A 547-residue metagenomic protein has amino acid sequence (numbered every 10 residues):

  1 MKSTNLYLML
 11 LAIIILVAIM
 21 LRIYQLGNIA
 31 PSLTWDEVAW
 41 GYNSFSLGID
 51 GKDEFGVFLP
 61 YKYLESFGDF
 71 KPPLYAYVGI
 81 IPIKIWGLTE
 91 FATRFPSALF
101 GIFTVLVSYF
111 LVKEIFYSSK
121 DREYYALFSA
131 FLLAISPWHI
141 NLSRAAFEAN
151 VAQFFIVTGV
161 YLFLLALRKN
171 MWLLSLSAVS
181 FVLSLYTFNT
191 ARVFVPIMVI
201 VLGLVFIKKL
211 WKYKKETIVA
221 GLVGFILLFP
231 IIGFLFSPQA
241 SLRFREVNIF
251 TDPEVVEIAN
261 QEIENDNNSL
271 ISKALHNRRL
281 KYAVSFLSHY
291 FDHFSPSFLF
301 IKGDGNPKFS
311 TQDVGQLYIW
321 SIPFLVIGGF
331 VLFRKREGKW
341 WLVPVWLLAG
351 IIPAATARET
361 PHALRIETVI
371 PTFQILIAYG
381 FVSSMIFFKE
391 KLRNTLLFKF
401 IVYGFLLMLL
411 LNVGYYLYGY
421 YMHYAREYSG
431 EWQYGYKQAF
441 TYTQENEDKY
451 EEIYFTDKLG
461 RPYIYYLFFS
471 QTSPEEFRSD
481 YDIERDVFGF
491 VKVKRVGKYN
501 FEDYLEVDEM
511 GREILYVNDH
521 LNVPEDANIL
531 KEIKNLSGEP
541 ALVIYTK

Functional and structural regions predicted by a protein language model:
K2-E262, N268-L275, L280-K281, S285 (+1 more regions): Membrane-integral, polyisoprenol-dependent glycosyltransferases of the GT-C/oligosaccharyltransferase superfamily
L6, V195, P462-I464, E525-D526: Extracytoplasmic/secreted cell-surface and envelope-processing proteins
Y63, T311, F398-E447, K458-Y465 (+2 more regions): Membrane-proximal, lumen/periplasm-facing interface regions of secretory-pathway glyco- and lipid-modifying enzymes
F103, H139, L459-P462, H520-P524: Solvent-exposed loop/turn segments at secondary-structure junctions within structured extracellular/periplasmic domains
K214-E216, A220, L228-S237, R243-V247 (+2 more regions): Transmembrane helical bundles and short interhelical boundary loops of multi-pass, membrane-embedded
K389-N394: Membrane interface segments of multi-pass transport proteins and intramembrane proteases
N446-K458, G511-N518: Short hydrophobic beta-strand segments
F477-K547: Aromatic/acidic, Gly/Pro-rich catalytic loop(s) in extracytoplasmic/lumenal soluble domains of multi-pass membrane
